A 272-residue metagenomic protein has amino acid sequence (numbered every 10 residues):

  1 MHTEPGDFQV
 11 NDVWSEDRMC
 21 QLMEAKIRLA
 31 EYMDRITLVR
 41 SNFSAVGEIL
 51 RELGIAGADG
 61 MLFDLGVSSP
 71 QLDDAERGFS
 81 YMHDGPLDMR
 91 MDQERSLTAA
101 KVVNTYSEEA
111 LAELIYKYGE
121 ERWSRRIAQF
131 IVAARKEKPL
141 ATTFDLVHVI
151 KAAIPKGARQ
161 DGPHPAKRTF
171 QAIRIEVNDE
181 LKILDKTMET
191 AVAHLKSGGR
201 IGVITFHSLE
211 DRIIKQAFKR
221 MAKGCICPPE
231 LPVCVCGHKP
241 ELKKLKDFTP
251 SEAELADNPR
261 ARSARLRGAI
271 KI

Functional and structural regions predicted by a protein language model:
M1-L22: Flexible coil/loop and intrinsically disordered segments
Q21-I272: S-adenosyl-L-methionine-dependent methyltransferase catalytic core, i.e., the SAM/SAH-binding region
